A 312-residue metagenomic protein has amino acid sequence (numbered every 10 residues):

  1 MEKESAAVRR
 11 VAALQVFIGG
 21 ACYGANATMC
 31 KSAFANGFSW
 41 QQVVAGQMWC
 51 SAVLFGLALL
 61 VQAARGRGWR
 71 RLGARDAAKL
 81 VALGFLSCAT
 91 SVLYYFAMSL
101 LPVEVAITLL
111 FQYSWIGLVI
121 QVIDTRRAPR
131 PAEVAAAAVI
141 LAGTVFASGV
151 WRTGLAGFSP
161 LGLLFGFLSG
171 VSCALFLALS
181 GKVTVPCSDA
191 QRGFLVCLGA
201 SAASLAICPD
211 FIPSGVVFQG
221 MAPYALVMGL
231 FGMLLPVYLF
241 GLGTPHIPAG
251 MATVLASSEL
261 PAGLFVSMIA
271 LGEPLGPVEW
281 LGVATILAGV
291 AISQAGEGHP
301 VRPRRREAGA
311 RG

Functional and structural regions predicted by a protein language model:
M1-G46, F85, A89, L93 (+2 more regions): Glycine-/small-residue-enriched transmembrane alpha-helix faces in small-molecule transporters and effluxers
E2, M48, S148-G149, S257-G312: C-terminal-most transmembrane helix of multi-pass membrane proteins
R10-Q15, Q41-V61, V134-A142, L161-L168 (+2 more regions): Hydrophobic alpha-helical transmembrane segments of multi-pass integral membrane proteins, especially transporters
L14, G46, A106-Q112, S180-S201 (+1 more regions): Helix-helix packing/entry segments at the starts of transmembrane helices
C22-A25, Q62-E104, F146, G229-I247: Specific transmembrane alpha-helical segments of multi-pass solute transporters/efflux pumps, especially DMT/EamA
A33, V43, Q47, A97 (+6 more regions): Hydrophobic/aromatic residues within transmembrane alpha-helices of multi-pass small-molecule transporters
L54, Y94, Y113-A135, P261-L281: C-terminal transmembrane-helix exit sites in multi-pass transporters
F55, P129-W151, A202-S204, V278-E297: Hydrophobic transmembrane alpha-helices of multi-pass small-molecule transport proteins
